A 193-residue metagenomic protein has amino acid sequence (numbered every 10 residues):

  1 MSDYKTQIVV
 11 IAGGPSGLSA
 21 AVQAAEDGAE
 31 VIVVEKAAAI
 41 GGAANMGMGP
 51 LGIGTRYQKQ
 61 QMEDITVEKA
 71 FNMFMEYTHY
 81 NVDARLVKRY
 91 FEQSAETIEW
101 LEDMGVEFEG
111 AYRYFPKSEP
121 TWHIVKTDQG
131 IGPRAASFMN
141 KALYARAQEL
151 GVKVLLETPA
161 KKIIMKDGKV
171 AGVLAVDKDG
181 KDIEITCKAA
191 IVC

Functional and structural regions predicted by a protein language model:
M1-K5: A short, basic/flexible loop-to-alpha-helix module at the beginning of a structural domain
Q7-V33: N-terminal Rossmann-like FAD-binding beta1-loop-alpha1 element of flavoenzymes
V10, I191-V192: Hydrophobic beta-strand scaffold positions of dinucleotide-using enzymes
G13, K36-A37, R56: Active-site-proximal beta-strand/loop segments in catalytic clefts of secreted hydrolases
P15, N81-E92, R134-S137: Soluble non-cytosolic domains of exported or imported proteins
E26-M46: Glycine-rich FAD pyrophosphate-binding loop
I40, E92-I183, K188-A190: Conserved redox-cofactor binding core of oxidoreductases
G52-R89: Glycine-rich active-site loop/strand segments that organize a redox cofactor
